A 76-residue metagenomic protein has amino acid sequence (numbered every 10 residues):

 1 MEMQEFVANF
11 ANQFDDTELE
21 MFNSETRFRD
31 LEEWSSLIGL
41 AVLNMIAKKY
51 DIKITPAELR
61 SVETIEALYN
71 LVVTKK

Functional and structural regions predicted by a protein language model:
M1-W34, I38-N44, K48-K76: Phosphopantetheine-dependent thiolation modules in NRPS/PKS and related acyl-activating systems
